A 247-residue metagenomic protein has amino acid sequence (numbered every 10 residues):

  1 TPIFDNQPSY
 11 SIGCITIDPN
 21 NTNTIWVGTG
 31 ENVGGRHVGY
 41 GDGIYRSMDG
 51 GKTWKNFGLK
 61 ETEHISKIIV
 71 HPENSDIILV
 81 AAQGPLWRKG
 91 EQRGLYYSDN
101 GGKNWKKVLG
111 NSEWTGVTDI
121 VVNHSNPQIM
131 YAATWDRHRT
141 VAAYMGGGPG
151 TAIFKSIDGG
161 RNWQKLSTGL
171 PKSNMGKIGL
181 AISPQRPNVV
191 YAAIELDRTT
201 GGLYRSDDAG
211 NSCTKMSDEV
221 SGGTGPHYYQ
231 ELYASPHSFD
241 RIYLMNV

Functional and structural regions predicted by a protein language model:
T1-V247: Beta-propeller blade termini and top-face loops
